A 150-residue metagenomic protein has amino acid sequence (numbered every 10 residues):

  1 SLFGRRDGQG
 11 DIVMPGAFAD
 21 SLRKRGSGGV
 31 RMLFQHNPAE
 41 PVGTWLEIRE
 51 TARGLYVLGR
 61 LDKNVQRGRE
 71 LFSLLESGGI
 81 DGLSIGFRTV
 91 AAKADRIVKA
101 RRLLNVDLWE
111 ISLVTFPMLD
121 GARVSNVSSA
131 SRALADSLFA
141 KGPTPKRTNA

Functional and structural regions predicted by a protein language model:
S1-K141: Signature of dsDNA virion morphogenesis modules
L138-A150: Short, charged, intrinsically disordered terminal tails
